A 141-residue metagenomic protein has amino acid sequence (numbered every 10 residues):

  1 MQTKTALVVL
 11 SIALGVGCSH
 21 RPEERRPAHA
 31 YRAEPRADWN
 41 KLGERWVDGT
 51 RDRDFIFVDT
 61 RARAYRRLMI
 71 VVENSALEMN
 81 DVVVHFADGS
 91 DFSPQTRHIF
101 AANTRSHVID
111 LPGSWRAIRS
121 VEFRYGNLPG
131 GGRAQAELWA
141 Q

Functional and structural regions predicted by a protein language model:
M1-L7: Bacterial N-terminal signal peptides that target proteins for export
V16-G17: C-terminal motif of bacterial Sec signal peptides marking the signal peptidase cleavage site
P22-V58, P94: Transition segment at domain starts
D48-L77: Short, surface-exposed binding/anchoring microloops in extracellular/periplasmic proteins
G49, D81-V83, G89-D110: Beta-strand-centric surfaces of beta-sandwich/beta-rich domains
D54-D59, R105-G113: Exposed aromatic-hydrophobic patches
R63-I70, G113-L128: Noncatalytic modules at the cell exterior or secretory-pathway interfaces, chiefly beta-strand-rich lectin/adhesion
E73-Q95, R133-A140: Short, surface-exposed beta-strand/strand-loop-strand elements in extracellular ectodomains
